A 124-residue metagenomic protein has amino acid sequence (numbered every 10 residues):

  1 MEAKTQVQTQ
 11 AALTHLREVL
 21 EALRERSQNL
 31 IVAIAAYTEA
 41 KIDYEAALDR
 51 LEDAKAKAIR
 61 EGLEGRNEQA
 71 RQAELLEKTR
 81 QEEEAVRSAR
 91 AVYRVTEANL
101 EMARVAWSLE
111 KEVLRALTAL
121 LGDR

Functional and structural regions predicted by a protein language model:
M1-V32: Short, charge-rich amphipathic alpha-helices with coiled-coil/heptad character
A12-H15, V19-A22, A47, A54 (+3 more regions): Charge-rich, solvent-exposed alpha-helical interaction surfaces
A33-A73: Extended alpha-helical coiled-coil "stalk/arm" regions that act as elongated linkers or oligomerization scaffolds
I34-Y37, K41-E45, E84-L117: Long amphipathic alpha-helical coiled-coil segments
G62-V92: Short, glycine/alanine-rich amphipathic alpha-helical segment that often forms an alpha-turn-alpha hairpin
L121-R124: Short acidic DE-rich linear segments
